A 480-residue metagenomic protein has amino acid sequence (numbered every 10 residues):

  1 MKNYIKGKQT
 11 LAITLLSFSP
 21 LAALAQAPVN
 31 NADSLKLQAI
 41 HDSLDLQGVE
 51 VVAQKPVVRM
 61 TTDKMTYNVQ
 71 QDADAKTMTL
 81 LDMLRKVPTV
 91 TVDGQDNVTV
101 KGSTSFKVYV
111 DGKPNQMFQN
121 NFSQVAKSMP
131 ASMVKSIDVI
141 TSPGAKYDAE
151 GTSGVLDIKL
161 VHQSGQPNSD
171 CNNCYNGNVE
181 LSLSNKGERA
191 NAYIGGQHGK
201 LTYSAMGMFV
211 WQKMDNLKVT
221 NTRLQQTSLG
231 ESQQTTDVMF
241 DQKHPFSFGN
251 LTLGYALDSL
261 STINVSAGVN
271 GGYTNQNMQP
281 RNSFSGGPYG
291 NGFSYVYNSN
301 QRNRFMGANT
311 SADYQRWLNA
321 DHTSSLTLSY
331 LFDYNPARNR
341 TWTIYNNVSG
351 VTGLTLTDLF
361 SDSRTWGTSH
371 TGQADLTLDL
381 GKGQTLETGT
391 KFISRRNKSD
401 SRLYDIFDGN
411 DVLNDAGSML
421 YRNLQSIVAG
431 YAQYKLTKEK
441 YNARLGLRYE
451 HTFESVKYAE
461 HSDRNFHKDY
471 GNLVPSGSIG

Functional and structural regions predicted by a protein language model:
A27-A73, D93-Q95, K101-S105, I140-P143 (+1 more regions): Short, acidic, small-residue-rich periplasmic hinge/interaction motif at the N-terminus of Gram-negative outer-membrane
L37, L80-M83, F122-Q124, V139 (+2 more regions): N-terminal periplasmic accessory domains that precede and gate Gram-negative outer-membrane beta-barrel machines
V58, L81-P114, F118, G154: Extracytoplasmic beta-strand/coil segments of soluble accessory domains associated with Gram-negative outer-membrane
L80, K86, P114-T141: Short acidic/polar hinge/loop motifs at secondary-structure boundaries that mediate gating or recognition
G151, N216-E231, Q276-N291, R338-N347 (+4 more regions): Outer-membrane beta-barrel translocator domains and adjoining extracellular loop/strand segments of Gram-negative
N176-Y193, S232-T252, Y295-N309, L359-S369 (+2 more regions): Outer-membrane beta-barrel proteins
K186-D215, L229-N277, M306-T310, G477: Transmembrane beta-barrel wall of Gram-negative outer-membrane proteins
F248-G272, Y297-Y458: Face-selective signature of the C-terminal outer-membrane beta-barrel domain
